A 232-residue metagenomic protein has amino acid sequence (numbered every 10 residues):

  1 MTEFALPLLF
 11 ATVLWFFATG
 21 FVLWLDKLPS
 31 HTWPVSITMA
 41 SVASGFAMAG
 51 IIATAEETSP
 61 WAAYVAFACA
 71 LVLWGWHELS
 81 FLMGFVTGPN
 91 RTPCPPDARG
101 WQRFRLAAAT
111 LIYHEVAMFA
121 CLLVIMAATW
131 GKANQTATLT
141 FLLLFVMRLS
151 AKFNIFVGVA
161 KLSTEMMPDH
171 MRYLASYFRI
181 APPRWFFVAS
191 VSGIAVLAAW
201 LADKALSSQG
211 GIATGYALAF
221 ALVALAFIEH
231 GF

Functional and structural regions predicted by a protein language model:
M1-A5, A49-A68, V124-L139, A199-L218: Helix-coil boundary and interhelical linker segments in multi-pass alpha-helical membrane proteins
M1-W15: Hydrophobic transmembrane alpha-helical segments in integral membrane proteins
F17-G20, V72-G84, L142-G158, L222-F232: Transmembrane alpha-helical segments that form the membrane-embedded catalytic/substrate-channel core of multi-pass
T19, A181-F232: C-terminal transmembrane-bundle signature of multipass membrane proteins, characterized by strong activation on
T38-E56, L73-H77: A generic, lipid-embedded transmembrane alpha helix
V65-Y113: Intramembrane catalytic core of multi-pass membrane enzymes that act on lipidic substrates
V86-R103, N154-F178: Cytosolic, membrane-interface loops and tails of multi-pass inner-membrane proteins
A108-L162: Hydrophobic, aromatic-enriched interface-forming segments
